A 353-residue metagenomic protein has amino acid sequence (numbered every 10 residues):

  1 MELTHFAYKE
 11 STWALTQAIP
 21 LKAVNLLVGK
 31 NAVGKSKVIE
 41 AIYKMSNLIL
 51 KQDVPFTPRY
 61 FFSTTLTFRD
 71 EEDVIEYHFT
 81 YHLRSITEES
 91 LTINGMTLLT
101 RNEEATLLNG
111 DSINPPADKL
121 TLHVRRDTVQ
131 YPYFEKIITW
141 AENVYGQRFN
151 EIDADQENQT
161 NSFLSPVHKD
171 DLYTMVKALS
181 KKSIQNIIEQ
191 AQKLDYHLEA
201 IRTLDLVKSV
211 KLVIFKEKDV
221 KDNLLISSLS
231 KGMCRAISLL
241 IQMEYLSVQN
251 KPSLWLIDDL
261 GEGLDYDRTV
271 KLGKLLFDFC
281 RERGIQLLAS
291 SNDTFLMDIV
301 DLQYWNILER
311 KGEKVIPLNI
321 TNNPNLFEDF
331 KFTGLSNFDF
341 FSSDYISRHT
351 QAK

Functional and structural regions predicted by a protein language model:
M1-N47, V54-F61: Pre-Walker A-like glycine/lysine-rich segment at the N-terminus of P-loop NTPase domains
K44, E262-G263, F295-L296: Residues immediately C-terminal
L48-S238, Q242-L246, N337-S347, Q351-K353: Phosphate-coordinating catalytic segments in nucleotide- and nucleic-acid-processing enzymes
K251: Conserved SF1/SF2 helicase motif Ia
L254-L256: Walker B motif beta-strand of ABC-family P-loop ATPases
D258-L260: Walker B catalytic acidic pair
Y266-D267: Helix N-cap at the start of a conserved alpha-helix in ABC-type nucleotide-binding domains
V270-K353: C-terminal lobe/lid and adjacent interdomain/linker elements of RecA-like ASCE P-loop ATPase modules
